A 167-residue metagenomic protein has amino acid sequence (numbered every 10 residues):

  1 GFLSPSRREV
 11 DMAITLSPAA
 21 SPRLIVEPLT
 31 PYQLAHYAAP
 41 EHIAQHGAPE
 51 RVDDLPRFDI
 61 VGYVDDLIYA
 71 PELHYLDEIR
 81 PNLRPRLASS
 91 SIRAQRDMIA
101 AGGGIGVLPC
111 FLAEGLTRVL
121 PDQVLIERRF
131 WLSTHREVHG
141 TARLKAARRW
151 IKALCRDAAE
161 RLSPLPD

Functional and structural regions predicted by a protein language model:
S4-R7, A19-F130, D157-D167: C-terminal regulatory
V10-T15: Short, well-ordered secondary-structure micro-motifs within conserved domains or adaptor modules
F130-A142: A bilobed periplasmic-binding-protein/Venus flytrap-type ligand-binding module shared by bacterial periplasmic
H139-A153, A158-A159: Short amphipathic alpha-helical coupling segments at ligand-binding clamshell hinges and other catalytic/signaling
